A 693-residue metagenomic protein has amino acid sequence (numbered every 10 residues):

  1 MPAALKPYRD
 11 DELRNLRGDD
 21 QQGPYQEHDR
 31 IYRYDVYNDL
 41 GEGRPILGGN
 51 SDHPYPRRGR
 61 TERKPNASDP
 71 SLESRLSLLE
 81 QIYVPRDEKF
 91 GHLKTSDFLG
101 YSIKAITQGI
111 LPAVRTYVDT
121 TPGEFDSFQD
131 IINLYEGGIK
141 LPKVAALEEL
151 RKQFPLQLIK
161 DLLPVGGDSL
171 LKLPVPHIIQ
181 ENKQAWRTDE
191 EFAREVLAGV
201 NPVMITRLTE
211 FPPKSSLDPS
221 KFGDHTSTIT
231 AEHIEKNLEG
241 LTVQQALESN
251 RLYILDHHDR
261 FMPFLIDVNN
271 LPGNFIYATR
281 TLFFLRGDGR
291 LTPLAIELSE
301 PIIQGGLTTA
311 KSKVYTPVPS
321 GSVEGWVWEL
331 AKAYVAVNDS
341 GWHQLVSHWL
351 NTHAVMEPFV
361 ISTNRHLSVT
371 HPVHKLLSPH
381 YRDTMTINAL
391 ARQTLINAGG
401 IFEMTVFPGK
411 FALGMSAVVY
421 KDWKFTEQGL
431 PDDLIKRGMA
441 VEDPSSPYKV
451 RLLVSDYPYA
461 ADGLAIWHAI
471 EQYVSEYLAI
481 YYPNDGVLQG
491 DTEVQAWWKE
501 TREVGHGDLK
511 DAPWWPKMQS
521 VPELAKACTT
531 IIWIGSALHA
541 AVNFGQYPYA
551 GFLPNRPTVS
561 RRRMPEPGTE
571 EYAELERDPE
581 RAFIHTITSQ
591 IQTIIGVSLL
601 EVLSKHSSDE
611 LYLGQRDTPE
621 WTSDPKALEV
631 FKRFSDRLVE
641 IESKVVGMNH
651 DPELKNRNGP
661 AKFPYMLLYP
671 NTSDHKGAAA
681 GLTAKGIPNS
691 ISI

Functional and structural regions predicted by a protein language model:
M1-I693: Long, compositionally biased charged/polar stretches
